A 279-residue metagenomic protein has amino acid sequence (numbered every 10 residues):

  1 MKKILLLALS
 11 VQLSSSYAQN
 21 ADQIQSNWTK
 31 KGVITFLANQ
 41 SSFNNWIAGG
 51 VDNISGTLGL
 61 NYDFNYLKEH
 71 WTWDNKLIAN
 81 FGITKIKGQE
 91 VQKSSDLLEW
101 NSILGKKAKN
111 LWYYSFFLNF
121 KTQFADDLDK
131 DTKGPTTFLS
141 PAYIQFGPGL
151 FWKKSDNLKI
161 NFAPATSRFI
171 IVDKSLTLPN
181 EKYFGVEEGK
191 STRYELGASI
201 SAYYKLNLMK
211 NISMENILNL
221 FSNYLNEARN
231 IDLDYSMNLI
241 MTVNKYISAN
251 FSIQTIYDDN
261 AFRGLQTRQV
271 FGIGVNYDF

Functional and structural regions predicted by a protein language model:
G32-I34, N75, F116-L118, P148 (+3 more regions): Membrane-embedded beta-strand positions of outer-membrane beta-barrel proteins
F36-S42, K68-H70, A79-K85, F120-D126 (+4 more regions): Transmembrane beta-strands of outer-membrane beta-barrel pores
N45-G50, K85-E90, D131-T136, F184-K190 (+2 more regions): Extracellular loop and loop/strand-boundary signature of outer-membrane beta-barrel proteins
F64-Y66, K106, W152, A202-L206 (+2 more regions): Residue-level signature of outer-membrane beta-barrel architecture
H70-W73, L111-Y114, N157-I160, N211-M214 (+2 more regions): Repeated loop/turn-to-beta-strand initiation elements of outer-membrane beta-barrel proteins
V91-G197: Outer-membrane pore/translocation modules
A163-D234, T242: Outer-membrane beta-barrel transmembrane domain signature
T267-F279: Outer-membrane beta-barrel "beta-signal"
